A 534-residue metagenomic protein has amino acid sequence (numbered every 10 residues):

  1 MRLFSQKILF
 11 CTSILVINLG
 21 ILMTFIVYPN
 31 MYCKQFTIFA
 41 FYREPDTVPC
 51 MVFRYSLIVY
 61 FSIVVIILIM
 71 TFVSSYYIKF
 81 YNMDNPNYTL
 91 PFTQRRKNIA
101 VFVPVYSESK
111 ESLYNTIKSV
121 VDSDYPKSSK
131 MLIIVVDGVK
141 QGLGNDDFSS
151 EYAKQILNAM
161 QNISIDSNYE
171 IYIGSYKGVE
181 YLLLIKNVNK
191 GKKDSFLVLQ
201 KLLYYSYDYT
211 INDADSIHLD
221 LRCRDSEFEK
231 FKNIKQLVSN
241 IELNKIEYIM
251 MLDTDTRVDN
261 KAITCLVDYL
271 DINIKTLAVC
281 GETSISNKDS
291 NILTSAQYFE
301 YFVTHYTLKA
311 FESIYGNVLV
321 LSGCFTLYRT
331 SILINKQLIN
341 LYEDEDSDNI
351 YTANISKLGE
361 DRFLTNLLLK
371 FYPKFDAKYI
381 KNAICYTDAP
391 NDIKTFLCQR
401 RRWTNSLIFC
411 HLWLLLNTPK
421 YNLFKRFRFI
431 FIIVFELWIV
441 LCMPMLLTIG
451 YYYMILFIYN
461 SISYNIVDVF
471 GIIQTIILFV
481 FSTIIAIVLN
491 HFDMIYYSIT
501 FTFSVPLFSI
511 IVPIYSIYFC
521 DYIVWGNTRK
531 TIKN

Functional and structural regions predicted by a protein language model:
M1-L3, L19, M23, V65-T71 (+13 more regions): Proteins with a high burden of low-complexity, intrinsically disordered sequence enriched in S/T/G/P/A and R, requiring
M1-T93, V480, I495, F508-I523: N-terminal membrane-anchoring/stem segments of glycan-assembly enzymes
M1-V16, Y42-V48, Y315-G316, D388-L507 (+1 more regions): Basic/Trp-rich segment in TM-proximal cytosolic loops or flexible interdomain/linker regions
V27, M31, P49, R54 (+8 more regions): Intrinsically disordered, low-complexity N-terminal regions enriched in serine/proline/glycine with scattered basic
M83-R426, W438, I510: Non-transmembrane catalytic domains and loops of membrane-associated enzymes and transporters that build or traffic
